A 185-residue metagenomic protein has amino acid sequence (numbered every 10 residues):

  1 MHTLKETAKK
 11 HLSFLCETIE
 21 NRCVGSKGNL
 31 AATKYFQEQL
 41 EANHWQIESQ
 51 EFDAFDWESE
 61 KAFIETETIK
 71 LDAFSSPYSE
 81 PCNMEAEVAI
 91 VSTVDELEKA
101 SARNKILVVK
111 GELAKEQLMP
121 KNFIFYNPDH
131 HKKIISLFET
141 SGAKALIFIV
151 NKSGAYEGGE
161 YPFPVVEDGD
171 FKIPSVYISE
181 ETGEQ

Functional and structural regions predicted by a protein language model:
H2, E6, K10-L118: Noncatalytic luminal/extracellular "stalk/propeptide" segments of secretory-pathway proteins
K10, A31, I47, D129 (+3 more regions): Conserved active-site and cofactor/substrate-binding residues in soluble primary-metabolism enzymes
A73-E167, K172-P174: Extracellular/luminal Protease-associated
I173-Q185: Long, well-ordered, tryptophan-enriched scaffold segments
